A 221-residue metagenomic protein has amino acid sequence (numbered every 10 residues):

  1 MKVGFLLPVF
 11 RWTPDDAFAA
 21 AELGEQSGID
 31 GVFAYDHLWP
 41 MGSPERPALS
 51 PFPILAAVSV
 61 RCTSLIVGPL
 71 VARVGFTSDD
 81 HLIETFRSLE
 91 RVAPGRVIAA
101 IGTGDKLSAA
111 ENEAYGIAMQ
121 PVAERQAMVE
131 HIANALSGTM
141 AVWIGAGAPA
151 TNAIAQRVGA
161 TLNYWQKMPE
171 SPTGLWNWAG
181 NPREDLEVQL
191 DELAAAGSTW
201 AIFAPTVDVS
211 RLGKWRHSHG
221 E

Functional and structural regions predicted by a protein language model:
M1-E221: Active-site-adjacent structural elements that line small-molecule/cofactor binding pockets in enzymes
